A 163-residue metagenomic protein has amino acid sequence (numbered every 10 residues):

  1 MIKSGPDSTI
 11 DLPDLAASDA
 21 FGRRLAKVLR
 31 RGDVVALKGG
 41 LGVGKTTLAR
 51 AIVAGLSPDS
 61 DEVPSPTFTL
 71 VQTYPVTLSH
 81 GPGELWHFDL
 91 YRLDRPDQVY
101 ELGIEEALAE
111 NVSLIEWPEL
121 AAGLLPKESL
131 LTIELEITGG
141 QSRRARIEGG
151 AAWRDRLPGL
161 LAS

Functional and structural regions predicted by a protein language model:
I2-R24: N-terminal pre-Walker A segment at the start of P-loop NTPase domains
K3, S8, D97-Y100, E105-S163: Short phosphate-coordinating micro-motif centered on Lys-Gly-acidic
A26-G32: Phosphate-binding P-loop
V35-L37: Hydrophobic anchor at the beta1->P-loop junction of P-loop NTPases
G40: P-loop (Walker A) phosphate-binding loop of NTP-binding proteins
K45: Conserved lysine of the Walker
P58-Y74: Short beta-strand-centered segment that lines the nucleotide-binding/catalytic pocket of NTP-utilizing
T69-D94: Switch I (G2) and immediately adjacent beta-strands of P-loop GTPase domains
